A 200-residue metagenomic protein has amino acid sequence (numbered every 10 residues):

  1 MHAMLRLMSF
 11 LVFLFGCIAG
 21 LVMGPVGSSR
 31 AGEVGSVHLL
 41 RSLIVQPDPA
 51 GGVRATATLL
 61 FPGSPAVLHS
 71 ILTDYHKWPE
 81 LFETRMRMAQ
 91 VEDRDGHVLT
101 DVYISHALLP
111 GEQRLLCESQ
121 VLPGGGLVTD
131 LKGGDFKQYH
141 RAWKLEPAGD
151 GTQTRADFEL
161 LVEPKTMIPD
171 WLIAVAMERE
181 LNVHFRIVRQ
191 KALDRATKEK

Functional and structural regions predicted by a protein language model:
M1-L7: N-terminal secretory signal peptides that target proteins for export/translocation
M8-G24: Bacterial N-terminal signal peptides
V22-S29, K200: Charge-rich (especially acidic), low-complexity segments
G27-R94: Hydrophobic ligand-binding cavity/cleft-lining segments
D48-G52, L60-P62, P79-E83, A89-F136 (+1 more regions): Glycine-rich portal/gate segments that line the openings of hydrophobic small-molecule binding cavities
V67-S70, K77, L172, A176 (+2 more regions): Extracytoplasmic/secreted proteins, especially bacterial periplasmic and envelope-associated proteins
L131-R179, V183: Beta-strand/loop substructures that line and gate deep hydrophobic ligand-binding cavities in soluble
